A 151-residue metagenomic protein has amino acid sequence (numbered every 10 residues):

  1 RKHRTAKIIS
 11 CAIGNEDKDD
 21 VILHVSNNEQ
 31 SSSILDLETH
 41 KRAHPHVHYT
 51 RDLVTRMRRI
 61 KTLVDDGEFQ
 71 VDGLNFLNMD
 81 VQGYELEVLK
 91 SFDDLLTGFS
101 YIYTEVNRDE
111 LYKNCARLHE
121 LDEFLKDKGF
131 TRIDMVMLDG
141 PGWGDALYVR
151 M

Functional and structural regions predicted by a protein language model:
R1-M151: Phosphate/nucleotide-binding beta-alpha loop and adjacent structural elements of enzyme active sites
